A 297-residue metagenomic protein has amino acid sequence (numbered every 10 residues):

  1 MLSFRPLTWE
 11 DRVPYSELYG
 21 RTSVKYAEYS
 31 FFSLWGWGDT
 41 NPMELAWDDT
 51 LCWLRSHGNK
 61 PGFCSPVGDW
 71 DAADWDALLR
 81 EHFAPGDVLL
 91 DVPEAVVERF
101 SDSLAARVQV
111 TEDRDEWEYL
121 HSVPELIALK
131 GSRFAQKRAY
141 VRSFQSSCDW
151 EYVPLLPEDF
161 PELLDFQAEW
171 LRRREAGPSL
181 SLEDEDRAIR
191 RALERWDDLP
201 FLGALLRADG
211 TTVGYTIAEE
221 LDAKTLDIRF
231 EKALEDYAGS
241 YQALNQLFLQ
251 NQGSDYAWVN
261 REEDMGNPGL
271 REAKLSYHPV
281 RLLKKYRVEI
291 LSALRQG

Functional and structural regions predicted by a protein language model:
M1-R21, S292-G297: Short, extreme N-terminal leader segments that mark the start of a protein/domain
Y15, F144, K274: A residue-level signal for conserved active-site and pocket-lining positions in enzyme catalytic cores
E17, A27-F100, R207-Y237: Conserved donor-binding loop and adjoining core beta-sheet/short helix segment in diverse acyl/aminoacyl transferases
D87-P93, E112, L120, Y152-L156 (+2 more regions): A structural signal for short, well-ordered beta-strand segments and their strand-loop junctions that often border
V96-V110, A139, M265-L282: Conserved active-site alpha-helix within GNAT-family acetyltransferase domains
A106-L180: Acyltransferase donor/substrate-recognition loop-hinge adjacent to the catalytic core
E158, E162-T212: Short, conserved active-site entrance elements at the starts or edges of catalytic domains
F201-L291: Aromatic (often tryptophan-rich) hydrophobic motifs at membrane interfaces
